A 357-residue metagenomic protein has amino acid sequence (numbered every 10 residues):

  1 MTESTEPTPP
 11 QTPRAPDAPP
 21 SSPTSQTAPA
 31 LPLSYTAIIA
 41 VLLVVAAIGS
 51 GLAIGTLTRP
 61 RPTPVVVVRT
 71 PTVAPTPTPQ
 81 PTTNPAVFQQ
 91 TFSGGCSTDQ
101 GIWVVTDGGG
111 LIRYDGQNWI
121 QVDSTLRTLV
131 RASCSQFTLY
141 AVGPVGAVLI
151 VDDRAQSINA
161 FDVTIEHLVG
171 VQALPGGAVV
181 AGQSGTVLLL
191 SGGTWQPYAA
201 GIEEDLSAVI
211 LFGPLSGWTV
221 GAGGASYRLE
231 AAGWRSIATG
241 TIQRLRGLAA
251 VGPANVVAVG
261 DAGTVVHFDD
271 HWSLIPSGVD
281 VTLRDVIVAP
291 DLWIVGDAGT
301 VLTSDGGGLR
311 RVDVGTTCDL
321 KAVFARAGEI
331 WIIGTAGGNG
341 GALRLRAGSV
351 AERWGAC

Functional and structural regions predicted by a protein language model:
M1-P23: N-terminal targeting leaders characterized by basic, low-complexity, disordered sequences that direct proteins
P9-T12, P16, A28, V67 (+2 more regions): Intrinsically disordered and other compositionally biased segments
P16-P19, A47, A74, G233: Intrinsically disordered, low-complexity segments enriched in polar/charged small residues
P23-I39: Short, low-complexity patches enriched in S/T/P/G
T36, G51-P64, T70-C357: Residue-level hotspots at or immediately adjacent to binding/recognition sites across diverse folds
I38-G51: Hydrophobic membrane-insertion alpha-helices, especially the h-region of bacterial N-terminal signal peptides
